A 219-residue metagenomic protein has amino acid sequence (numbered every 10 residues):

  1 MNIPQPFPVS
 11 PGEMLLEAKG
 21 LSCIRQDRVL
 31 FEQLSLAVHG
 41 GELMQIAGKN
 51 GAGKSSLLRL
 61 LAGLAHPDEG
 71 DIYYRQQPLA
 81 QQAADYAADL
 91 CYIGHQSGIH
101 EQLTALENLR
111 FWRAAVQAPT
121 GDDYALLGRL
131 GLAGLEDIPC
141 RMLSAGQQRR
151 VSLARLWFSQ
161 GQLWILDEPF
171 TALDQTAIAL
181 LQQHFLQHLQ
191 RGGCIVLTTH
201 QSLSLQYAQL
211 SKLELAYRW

Functional and structural regions predicted by a protein language model:
A62: Helix-to-loop junction immediately C-terminal to a conserved catalytic motif
P67-Y86: Conserved ABC transporter NBD signature motif
Q96, E101-Q117: Q-loop/switch helix immediately C-terminal to the Walker
G121-E136: Conserved ABC ATPase "signature" region
P139-G146: Conserved ABC ATPase signature
L153, G192: Hydrophobic anchor residue at the start of the ABC signature
W164-E168: Catalytic Walker B motif of ABC-type/P-loop ATPase nucleotide-binding domains
